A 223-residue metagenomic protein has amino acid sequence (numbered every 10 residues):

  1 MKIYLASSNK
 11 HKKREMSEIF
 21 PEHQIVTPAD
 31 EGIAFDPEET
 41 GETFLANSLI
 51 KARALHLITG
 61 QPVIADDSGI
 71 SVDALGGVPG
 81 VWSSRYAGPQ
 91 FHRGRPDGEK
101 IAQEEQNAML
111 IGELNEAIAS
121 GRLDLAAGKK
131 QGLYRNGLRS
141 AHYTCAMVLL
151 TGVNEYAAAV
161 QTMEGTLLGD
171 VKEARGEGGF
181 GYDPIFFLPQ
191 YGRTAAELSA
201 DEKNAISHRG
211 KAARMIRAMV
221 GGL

Functional and structural regions predicted by a protein language model:
K2-Y4, H11-L223: Anionic-ligand binding patches
